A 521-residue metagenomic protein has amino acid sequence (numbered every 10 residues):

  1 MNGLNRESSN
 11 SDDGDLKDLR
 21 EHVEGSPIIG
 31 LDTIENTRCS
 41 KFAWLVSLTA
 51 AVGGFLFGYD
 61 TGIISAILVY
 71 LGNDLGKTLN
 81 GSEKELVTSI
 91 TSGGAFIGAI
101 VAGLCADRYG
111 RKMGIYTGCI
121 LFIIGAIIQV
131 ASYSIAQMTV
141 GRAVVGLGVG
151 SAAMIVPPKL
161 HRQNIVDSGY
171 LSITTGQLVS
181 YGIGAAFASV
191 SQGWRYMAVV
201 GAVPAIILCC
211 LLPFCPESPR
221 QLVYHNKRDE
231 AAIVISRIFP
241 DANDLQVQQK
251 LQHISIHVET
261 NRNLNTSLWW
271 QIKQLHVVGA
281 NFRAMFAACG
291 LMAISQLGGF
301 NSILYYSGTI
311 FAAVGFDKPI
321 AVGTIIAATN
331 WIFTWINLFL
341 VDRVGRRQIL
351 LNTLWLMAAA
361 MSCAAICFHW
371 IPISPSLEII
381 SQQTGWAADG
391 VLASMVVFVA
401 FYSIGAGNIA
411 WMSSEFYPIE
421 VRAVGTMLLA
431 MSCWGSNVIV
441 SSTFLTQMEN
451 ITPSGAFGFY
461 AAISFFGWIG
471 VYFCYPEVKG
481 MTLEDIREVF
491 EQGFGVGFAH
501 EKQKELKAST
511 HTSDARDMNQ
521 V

Functional and structural regions predicted by a protein language model:
M1-F239, E259-V521: Alpha-helical transmembrane bundle of multi-pass membrane proteins
R237-K250: Short intracellular "coupling" helices and adjacent cytoplasmic loop segments at the cytosolic face of multi-pass
V247-T260: Cytosol/matrix-facing amphipathic helices and coiled-coil assembly/linker segments of eukaryotic membrane proteins
